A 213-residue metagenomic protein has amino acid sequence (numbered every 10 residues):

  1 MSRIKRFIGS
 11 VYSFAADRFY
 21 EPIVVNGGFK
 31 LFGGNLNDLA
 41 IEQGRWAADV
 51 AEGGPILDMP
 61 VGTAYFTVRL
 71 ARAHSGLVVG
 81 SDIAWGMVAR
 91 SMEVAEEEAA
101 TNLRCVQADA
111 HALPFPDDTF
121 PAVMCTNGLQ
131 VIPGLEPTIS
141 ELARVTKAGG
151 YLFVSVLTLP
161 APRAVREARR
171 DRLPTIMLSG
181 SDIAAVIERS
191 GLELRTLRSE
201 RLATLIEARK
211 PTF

Functional and structural regions predicted by a protein language model:
M1-A51, Y65-R69, R166-E167, R201: Conserved class I S-adenosyl-L-methionine
P55-A112: Class I SAM-dependent methyltransferase SAM/SAH-binding core
H111-V123: A short acidic, Gly/Pro-enriched loop at the edge of an enzyme's catalytic core that lines a small-molecule cofactor
A122-G134: A short SAM/SAH-binding and catalytic strip from SAM-dependent methyltransferases
E136-A148: A short glycine-rich, Lys/Arg-flanked "PGG" loop and its adjoining helix->strand segment in the class I
F153-M177: Conserved class I S-adenosyl-L-methionine
T175-S190: Short alpha-helix
L192-F213: Core SAM-dependent methyltransferase catalytic element
